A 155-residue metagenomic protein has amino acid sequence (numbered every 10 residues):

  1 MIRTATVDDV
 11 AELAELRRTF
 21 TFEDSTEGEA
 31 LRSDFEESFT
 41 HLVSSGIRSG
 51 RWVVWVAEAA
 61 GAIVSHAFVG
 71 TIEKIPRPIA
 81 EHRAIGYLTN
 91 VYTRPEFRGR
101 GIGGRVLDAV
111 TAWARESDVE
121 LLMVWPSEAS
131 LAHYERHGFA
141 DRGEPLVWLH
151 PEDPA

Functional and structural regions predicted by a protein language model:
M1-E15: A short beta-loop-alpha structural element at the N-terminal edge of CoA-dependent acyl/N-acetyltransferase catalytic
T21-L42, W52: Conserved GNAT-fold acetyl-CoA-binding loop/helix
H41-V56, Y87: A short helix-loop-beta-strand connector motif used in the catalytic cores of GNAT acetyltransferases and, in some
V56, A62-T71, Y87, Y92: Conserved beta-strand in the GNAT
F97, G101-A109: Conserved acetyl-CoA pyrophosphate-binding loop and the N-cap/start of the following alpha-helix in GNAT-like
L107, A114-P126: Conserved GNAT acetyl-CoA-binding A-motif
V119, E135-P145: Conserved acetyl-CoA-binding loop of GNAT-fold acetyltransferases
L122-A132, V147-E152: Conserved beta-strand-loop-alpha-helix junction that forms the acyl-donor binding cleft
